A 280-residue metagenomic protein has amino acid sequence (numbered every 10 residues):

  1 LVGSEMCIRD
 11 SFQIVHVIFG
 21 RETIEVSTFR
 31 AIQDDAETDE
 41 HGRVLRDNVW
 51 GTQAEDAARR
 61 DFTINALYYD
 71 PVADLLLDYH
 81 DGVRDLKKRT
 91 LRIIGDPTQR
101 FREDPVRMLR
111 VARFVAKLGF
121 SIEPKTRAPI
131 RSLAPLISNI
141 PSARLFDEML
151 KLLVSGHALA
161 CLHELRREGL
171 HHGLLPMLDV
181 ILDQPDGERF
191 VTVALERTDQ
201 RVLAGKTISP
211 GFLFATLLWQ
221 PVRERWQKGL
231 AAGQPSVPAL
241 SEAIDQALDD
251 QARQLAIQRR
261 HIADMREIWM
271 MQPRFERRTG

Functional and structural regions predicted by a protein language model:
V2-G280: Catalytic cores of the polymerase beta-like nucleotidyltransferase superfamily and closely associated nucleotide
